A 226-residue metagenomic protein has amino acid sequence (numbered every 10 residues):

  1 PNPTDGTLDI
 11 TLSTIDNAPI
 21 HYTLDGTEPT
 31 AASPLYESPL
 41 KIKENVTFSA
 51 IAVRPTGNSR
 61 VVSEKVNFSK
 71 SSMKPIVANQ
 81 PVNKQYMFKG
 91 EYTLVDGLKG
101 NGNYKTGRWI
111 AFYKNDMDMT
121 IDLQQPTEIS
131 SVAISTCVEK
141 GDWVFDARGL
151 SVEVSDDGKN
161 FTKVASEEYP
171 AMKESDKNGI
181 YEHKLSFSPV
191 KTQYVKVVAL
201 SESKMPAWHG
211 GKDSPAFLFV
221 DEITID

Functional and structural regions predicted by a protein language model:
P1-D118, C137: Short, compositionally stereotyped local motifs that mark structural "simplifiers"
I42, A171-K177: Short proline/glycine- and polar residue-rich coil/turn motifs
V46-F48, V66-N67, K74-P75, A147 (+3 more regions): Glycine-rich loops and low-complexity Gly/Arg-rich segments that provide flexible linkers or classic glycine-based
Q80-N83, E167-E168, K212-S214: Short intrinsically disordered coil segments
G102-A165, G179-D226: Aromatic, loop-rich ligand-recognition surfaces of beta-strand-rich domains
K163-K173: Solvent-exposed serine/threonine-rich low-complexity stretches and specific carbohydrate-binding patches
